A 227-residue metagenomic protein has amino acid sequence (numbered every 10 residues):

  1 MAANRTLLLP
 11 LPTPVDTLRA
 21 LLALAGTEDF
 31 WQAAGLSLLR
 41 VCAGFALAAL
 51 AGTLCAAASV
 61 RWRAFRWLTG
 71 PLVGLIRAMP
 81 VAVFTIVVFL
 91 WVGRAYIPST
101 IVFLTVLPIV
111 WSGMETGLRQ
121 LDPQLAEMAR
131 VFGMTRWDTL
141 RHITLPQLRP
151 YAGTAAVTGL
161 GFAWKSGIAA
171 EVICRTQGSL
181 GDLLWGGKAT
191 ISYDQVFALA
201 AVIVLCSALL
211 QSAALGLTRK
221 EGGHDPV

Functional and structural regions predicted by a protein language model:
A3-A46: Periplasmic/extracellular loop-to-transmembrane helix junction in inner-membrane transport proteins
F30, A34, L38, L68-L75 (+7 more regions): Hydrophobic alpha-helical elements at and bordering transmembrane segments of multi-pass membrane proteins
A43-V73, I86: Transmembrane-helix boundary motif in ABC transporter permease subunits
G74-I109, T116: Generic hydrophobic transmembrane alpha-helix motif, especially the helices
T100-L104, R136-A170, V202-L205, L210 (+1 more regions): Transmembrane alpha-helices
G113-A152, G181: Short cytoplasmic-facing helical segments at TM-TM junctions of multi-pass membrane proteins
L180-T218: Hydrophobic alpha-helical transmembrane segments of polytopic membrane proteins
T218-V227: Short cytosolic juxtamembrane segments of multi-pass membrane proteins
